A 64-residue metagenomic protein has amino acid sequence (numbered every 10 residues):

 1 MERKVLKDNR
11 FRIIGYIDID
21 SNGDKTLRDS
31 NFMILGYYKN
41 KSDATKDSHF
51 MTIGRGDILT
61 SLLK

Functional and structural regions predicted by a protein language model:
M1-K64: Intrinsically disordered, low-complexity proline/glycine-rich segments
